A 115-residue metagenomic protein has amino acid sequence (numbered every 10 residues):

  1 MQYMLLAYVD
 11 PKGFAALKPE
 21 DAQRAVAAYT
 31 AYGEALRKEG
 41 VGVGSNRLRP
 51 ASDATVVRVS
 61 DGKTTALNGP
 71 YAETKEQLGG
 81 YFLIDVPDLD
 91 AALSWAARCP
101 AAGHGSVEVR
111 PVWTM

Functional and structural regions predicted by a protein language model:
M1-M115: Conserved, structured core segments of small domains
